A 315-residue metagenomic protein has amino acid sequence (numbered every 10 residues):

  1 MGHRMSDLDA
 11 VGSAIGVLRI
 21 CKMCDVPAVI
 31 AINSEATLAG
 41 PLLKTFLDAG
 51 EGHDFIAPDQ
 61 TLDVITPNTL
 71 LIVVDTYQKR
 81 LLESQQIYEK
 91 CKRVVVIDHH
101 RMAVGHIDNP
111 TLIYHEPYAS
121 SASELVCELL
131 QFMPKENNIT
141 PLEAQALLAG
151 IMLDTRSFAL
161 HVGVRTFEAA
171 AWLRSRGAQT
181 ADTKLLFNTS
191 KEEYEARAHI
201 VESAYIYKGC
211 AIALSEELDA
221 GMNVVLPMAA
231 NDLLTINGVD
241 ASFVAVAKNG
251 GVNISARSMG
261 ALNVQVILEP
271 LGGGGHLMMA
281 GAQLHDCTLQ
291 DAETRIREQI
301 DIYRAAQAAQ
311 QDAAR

Functional and structural regions predicted by a protein language model:
M1-M5, A10-G52, L62-T69, L148 (+1 more regions): Hydrophobic helix-and-loop "lid/oligomerization" segment in the mid-to-C-terminal part of catalytic domains
H3-R4, V74-Y77, I97-H100, L129 (+3 more regions): Fold-independent oxyanion-binding glycine-rich loops and adjacent beta-strand/coil segments at enzyme active sites
G12-S13, P41-K44, S84-Q86, H106-N109 (+2 more regions): Short acidic, glycine/serine/threonine-rich loops at helix termini
V17-L18, Y88-C91, L112-I113, A169: Glycine-rich, phosphate-binding/catalytic loops in enzymes
E51-Q60, I113-P117: Short acidic-hydrophobic, aromatic-tinged amphipathic segments that line or gate anion-handling sites
F55-N109: Active-site cofactor/cluster-binding pocket
K92, E124-P141, A245-M259, R304-A306: A short, flexible low-complexity segment enriched in Lys/Arg and Gly/Pro that occurs in N-terminal basic tails
H99-A170: Short alpha-helices
